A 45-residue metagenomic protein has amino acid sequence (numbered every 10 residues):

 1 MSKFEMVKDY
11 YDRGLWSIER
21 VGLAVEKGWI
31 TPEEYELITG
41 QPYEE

Functional and structural regions predicted by a protein language model:
M1-E45: Viral virion structural and adsorption modules
